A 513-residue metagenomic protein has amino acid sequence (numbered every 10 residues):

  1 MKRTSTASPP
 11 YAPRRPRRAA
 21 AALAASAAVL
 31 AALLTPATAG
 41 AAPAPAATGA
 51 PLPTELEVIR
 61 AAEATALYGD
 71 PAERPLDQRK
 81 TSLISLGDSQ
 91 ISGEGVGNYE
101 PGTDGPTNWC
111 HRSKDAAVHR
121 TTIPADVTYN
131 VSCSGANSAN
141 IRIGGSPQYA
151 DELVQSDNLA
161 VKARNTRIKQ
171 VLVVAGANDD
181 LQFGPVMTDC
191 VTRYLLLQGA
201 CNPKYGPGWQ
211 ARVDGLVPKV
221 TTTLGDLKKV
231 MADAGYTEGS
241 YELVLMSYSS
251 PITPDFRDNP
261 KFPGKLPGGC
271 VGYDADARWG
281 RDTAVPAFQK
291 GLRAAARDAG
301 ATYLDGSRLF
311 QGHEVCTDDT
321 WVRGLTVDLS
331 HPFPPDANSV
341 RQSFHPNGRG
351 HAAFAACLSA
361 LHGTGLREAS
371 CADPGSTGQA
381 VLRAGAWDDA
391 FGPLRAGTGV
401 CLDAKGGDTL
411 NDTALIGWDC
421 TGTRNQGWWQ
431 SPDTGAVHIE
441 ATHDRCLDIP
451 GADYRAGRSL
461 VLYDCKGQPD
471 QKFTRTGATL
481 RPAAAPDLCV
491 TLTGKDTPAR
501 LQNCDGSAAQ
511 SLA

Functional and structural regions predicted by a protein language model:
M1-A46: Secretory targeting and sorting signals
A31-P71, R367-E368, S459: C-terminal region of N-terminal signal peptides and the immediate post-cleavage residues of exported proteins
A62-S134, V191-T192: Serine-esterase "nucleophile elbow" of acetyl-processing enzymes
S82-E94, V127-S132, K169-V174, D179-L181 (+4 more regions): Structural recognition of the beta-strand scaffold that forms the well-ordered cores of secreted hydrolase catalytic
G144-T166: Short, well-structured alpha-helical segments in soluble
A160-D328: Alpha-helical cap/lid subdomain in secreted, periplasmic, or secretory-pathway luminal O-acyl-processing enzymes
V327-S376: Histidine-centered active-site loop/cap adjacent to the catalytic His in serine esterases/O-acetyl transfer systems
Q379-L410, R424-Y454, D470-D496, S511-A513: Extracellular glycan-recognition/adhesion modules and their associated mucin-like linkers
